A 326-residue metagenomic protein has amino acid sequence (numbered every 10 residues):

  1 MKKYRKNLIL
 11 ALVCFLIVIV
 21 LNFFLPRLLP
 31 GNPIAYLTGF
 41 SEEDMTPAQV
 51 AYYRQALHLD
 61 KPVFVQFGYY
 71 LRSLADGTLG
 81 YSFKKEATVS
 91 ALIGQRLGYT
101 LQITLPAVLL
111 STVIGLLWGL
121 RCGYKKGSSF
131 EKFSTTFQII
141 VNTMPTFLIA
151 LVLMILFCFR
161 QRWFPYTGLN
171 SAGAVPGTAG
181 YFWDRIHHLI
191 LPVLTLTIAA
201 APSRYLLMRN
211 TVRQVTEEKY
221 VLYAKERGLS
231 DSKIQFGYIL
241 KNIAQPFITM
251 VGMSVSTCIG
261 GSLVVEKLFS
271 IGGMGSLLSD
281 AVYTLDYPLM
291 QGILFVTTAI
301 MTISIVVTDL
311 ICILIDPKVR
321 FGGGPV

Functional and structural regions predicted by a protein language model:
M1, L59-L116: An internal, D/E-rich "acidic patch" concept
M1-K3, F23, F83, A107-I139 (+2 more regions): Transmembrane-helix boundary motif in ABC transporter permease subunits
M1-L12, E226-R227: N-terminal Sec/SRP start-transfer signal
F15-V65, Q161-F182: Hydrophobic alpha-helical transmembrane segments of membrane transport/permease proteins and related membrane-embedded
M45-D76, F269-A281: Short hydrophobic, aromatic-rich alpha-helical segments embedded in or entering the lipid bilayer of multi-pass
R54-V63, G80-F83, V89, S171-L189 (+1 more regions): Membrane-interfacial helix-loop-helix junctions in multi-pass membrane proteins
L97-F130, V175-V326: Alpha-helical transmembrane segments of integral membrane proteins, especially multi-pass inner/plasma-membrane
T136-M144, L148-A200: Membrane-water interface segments at transmembrane-helix boundaries in multipass membrane proteins
